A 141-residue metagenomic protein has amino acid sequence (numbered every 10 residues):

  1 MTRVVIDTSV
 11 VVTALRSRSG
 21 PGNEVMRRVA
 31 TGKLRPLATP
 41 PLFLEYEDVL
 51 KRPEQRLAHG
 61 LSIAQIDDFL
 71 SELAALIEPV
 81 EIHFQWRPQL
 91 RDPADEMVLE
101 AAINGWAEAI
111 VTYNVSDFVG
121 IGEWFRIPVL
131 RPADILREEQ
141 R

Functional and structural regions predicted by a protein language model:
M1-A38: Short, well-structured N-terminal submotif of metal-dependent ribonuclease cores
S9-V10, P41, S116, D134: Alpha-helix/helix-capping structural signal
L15-R16, L50, G122, Q140: Short, flexible helix/strand-to-coil boundary loops that buttress conserved ligand/catalytic motifs in alpha/beta
P21-G22, A94-D95, N114: Amphipathic coiled-coil/heptad-repeat helices and related helical stalk/stem segments that mediate oligomerization
R28-Q85: PIN-domain endoribonuclease scaffold, especially VapC-family toxins
A74-A109: Active-site neighborhoods of divalent-metal-dependent phosphate/nucleic-acid chemistry enzymes
E96, I103-A109, V115-R141: Acidic, PIN/NYN-like endoribonuclease modules and their adjacent C-terminal/linker elements
